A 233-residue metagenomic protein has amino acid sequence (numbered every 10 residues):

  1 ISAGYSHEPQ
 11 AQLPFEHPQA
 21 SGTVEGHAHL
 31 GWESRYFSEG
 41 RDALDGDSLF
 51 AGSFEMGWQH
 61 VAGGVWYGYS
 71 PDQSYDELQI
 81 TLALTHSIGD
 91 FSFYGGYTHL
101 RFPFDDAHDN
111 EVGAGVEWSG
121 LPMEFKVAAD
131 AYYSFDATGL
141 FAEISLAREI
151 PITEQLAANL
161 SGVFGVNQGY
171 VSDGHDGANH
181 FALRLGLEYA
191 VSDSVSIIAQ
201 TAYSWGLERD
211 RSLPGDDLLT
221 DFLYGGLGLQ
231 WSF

Functional and structural regions predicted by a protein language model:
A3-P71, L82, Q230: Short glycine/proline- and aromatic-enriched beta-strand/turn motifs that initiate or cap beta-hairpins
G26-A28, S48-F54, V61, L78-L82 (+7 more regions): Hydrophobic, lipid-facing positions within transmembrane beta-strands of outer-membrane proteins
L30-W32, G52-W58, L82-H86, Y97 (+8 more regions): Residues on the lipid-exposed face of transmembrane beta-strands in outer-membrane beta-barrel proteins
W32-S38, W58-H60, Y67-P71, H86-I88 (+7 more regions): Transmembrane beta-strands of outer-membrane beta-barrel pores
S38-D47, Y69-L78, L100-N110, Y132-E143 (+2 more regions): Solvent-exposed loop/turn segments connecting transmembrane beta-strands in outer-membrane beta-barrel proteins
Q59-V65, G89-G95, L121-A129, T153-L160 (+1 more regions): Repeated loop/turn-to-beta-strand initiation elements of outer-membrane beta-barrel proteins
H99, N159-E188, S196-P214: Outer membrane beta-barrel transmembrane domains
D109-H180, Y189: Detector for outer-membrane/organellar transmembrane beta-barrel domains, recognizing the amphipathic beta-strand
